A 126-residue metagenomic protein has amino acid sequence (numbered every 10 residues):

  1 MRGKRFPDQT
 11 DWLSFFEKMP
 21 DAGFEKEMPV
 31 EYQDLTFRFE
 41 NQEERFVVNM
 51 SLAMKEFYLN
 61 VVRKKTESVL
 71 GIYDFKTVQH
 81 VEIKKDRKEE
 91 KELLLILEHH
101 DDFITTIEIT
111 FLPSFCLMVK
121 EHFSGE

Functional and structural regions predicted by a protein language model:
M1-E126: Surface-exposed, interaction-prone regions used to assemble/regulate multi-protein complexes
